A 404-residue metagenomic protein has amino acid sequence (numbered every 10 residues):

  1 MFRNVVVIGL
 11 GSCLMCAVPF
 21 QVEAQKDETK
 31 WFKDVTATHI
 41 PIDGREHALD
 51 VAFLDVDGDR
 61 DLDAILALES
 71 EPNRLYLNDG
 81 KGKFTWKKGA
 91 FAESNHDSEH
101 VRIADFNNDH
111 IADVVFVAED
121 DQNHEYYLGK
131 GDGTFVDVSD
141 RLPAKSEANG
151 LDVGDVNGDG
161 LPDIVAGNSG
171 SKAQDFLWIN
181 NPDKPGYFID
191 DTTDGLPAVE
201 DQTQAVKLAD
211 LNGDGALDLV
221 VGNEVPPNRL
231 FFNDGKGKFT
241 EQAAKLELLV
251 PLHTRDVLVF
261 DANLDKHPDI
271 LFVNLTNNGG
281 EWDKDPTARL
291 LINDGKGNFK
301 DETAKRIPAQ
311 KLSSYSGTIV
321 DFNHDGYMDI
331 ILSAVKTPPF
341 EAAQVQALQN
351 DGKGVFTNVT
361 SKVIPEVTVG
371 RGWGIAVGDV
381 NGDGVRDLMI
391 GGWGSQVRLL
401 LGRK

Functional and structural regions predicted by a protein language model:
V22-E46, L77-H96, L128-S146, W178-D201 (+4 more regions): Blade-edge motifs of beta-propeller repeat domains
H39-E69: Beta-strand-rich domains and repeat architectures in extracellular enzymes and scaffolds, especially beta-propellers
L49-G58, E99-N108, A148-G158, Q204-G213 (+5 more regions): Beta-propeller blade termini
D59, D63, D109, D113 (+9 more regions): Acidic carboxylate motifs that coordinate Ca2+ or other divalent cations, activating on Asp/Glu
D63-L68, V114-A118, I164-N168, L219-N223 (+3 more regions): Hydrophobic beta-strand segments that make up the repeating blades of beta-propeller and related beta-repeat
S70-E71, E119-Q122, S169-A173, N223-P226 (+3 more regions): Short, solvent-exposed loop/turn segments at conserved positions within beta-propeller repeat blades
K145-W178, G186-F231, L249-V259, F272-G279 (+1 more regions): Solenoidal tandem-repeat scaffolds enriched in leucines and small polar residues
G374-K404: Blade-level signature of beta-propeller repeat domains, shared across WD40, Kelch, NHL, RCC1 and BNR/Asp-box propellers
